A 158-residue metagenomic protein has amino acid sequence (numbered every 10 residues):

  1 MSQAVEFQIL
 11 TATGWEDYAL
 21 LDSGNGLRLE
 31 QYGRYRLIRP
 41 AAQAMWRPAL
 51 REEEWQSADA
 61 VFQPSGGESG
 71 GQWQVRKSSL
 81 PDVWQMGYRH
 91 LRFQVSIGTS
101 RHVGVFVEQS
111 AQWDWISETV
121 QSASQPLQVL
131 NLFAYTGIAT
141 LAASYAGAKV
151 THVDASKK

Functional and structural regions predicted by a protein language model:
M1-V5, E52-W55: Short, compositionally biased leader-like segments
S2-L20: Short, Gly/Pro- and small/polar-rich lid/capping loops
F7-I9, G24, L80, L130: Generic hydrophobic-segment detector
T11, Y88, K158: Short, motif-level signal for alpha-helix interfacial/capping segments enriched in acidic residues and aromatics/proline
G14-E30, L37-V107, D114-S117: Non-catalytic substrate-recognition/targeting regions of SAM-dependent transferases
Y32-G33, L132: Single, functionally critical "micro-switch" positions that shape active/binding sites and transmembrane helices
Q109, W113, G137-T140: Hydrophobic alpha-helical segments
E118-K158: Conserved SAM/SAH cofactor-binding pocket of Class I
